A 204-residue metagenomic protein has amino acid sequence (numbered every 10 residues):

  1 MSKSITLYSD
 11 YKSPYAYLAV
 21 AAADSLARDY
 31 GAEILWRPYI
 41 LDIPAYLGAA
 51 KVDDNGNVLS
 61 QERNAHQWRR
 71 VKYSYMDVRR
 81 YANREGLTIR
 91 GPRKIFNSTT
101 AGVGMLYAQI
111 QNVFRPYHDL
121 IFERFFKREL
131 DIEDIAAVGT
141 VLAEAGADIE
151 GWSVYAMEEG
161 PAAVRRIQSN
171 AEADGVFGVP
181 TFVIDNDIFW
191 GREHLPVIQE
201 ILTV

Functional and structural regions predicted by a protein language model:
K3-A32, P116, L120-V204: C-terminal cap of thioredoxin/glutaredoxin-like
L18-F125: Structural alpha/beta surface segment adjacent to cysteine/selenocysteine redox centers across thiol/disulfide enzymes
